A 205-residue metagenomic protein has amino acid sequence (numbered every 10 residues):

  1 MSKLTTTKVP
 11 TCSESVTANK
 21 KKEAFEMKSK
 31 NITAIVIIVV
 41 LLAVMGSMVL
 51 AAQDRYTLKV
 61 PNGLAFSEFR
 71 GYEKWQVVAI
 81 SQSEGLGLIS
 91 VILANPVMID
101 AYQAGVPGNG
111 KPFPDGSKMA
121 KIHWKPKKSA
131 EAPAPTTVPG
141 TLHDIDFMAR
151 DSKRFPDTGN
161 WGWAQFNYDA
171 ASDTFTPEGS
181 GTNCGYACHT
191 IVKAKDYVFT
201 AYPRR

Functional and structural regions predicted by a protein language model:
S2, M27-V36: Positively charged n-region of N-terminal signal peptides that target proteins for export
S2, S13-S15, S47: Serine residues within intrinsically disordered or low-complexity segments
K8-E26: Short, Lys/Arg-enriched N-terminal segments with co-localized hydrophobic residues within the first ~10-30 amino acids
V36-G46: Bacterial N-terminal signal peptides
G46-A52: Signal peptide cleavage region of secreted peptide precursors
A52-I89, G110-R205: Sequence context surrounding c-type heme c attachment/ligation sites in exported
G85-D100: Interfacial loop at the N-terminal end of multi-pass membrane proteins
M98-G108: Short alpha-helix capping/helix-loop boundary micro-motifs
